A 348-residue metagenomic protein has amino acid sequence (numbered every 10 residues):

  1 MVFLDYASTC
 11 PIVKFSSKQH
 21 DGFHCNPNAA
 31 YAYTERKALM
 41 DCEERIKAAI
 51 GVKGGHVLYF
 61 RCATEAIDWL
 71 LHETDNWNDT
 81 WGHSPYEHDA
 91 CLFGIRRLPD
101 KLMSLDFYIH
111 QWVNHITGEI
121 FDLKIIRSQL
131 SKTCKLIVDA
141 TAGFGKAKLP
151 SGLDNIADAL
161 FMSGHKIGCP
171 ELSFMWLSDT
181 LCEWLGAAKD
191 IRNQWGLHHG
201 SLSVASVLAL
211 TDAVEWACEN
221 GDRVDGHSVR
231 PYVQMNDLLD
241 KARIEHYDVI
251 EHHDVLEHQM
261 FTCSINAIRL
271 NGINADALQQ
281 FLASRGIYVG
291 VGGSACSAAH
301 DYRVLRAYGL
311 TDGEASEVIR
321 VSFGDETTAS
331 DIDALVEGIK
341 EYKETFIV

Functional and structural regions predicted by a protein language model:
M1-V348: Pyridoxal 5′-phosphate
